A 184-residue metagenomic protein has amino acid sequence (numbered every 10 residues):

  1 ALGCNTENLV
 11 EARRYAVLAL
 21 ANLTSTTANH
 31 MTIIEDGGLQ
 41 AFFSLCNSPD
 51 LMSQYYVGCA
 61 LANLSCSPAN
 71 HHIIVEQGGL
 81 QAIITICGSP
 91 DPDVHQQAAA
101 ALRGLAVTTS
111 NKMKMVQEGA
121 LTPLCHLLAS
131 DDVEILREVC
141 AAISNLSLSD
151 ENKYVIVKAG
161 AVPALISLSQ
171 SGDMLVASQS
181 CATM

Functional and structural regions predicted by a protein language model:
A1-L2, A41-F43, A82-I84, P123-C125 (+2 more regions): Buried hydrophobic core positions in alpha-solenoid tandem helical repeats
T6-S25, T32-D36, N47-C66, I73-Q77 (+5 more regions): Alpha-helical solenoid repeats of the armadillo/HEAT superfamily in eukaryotic scaffolding/adaptor proteins
